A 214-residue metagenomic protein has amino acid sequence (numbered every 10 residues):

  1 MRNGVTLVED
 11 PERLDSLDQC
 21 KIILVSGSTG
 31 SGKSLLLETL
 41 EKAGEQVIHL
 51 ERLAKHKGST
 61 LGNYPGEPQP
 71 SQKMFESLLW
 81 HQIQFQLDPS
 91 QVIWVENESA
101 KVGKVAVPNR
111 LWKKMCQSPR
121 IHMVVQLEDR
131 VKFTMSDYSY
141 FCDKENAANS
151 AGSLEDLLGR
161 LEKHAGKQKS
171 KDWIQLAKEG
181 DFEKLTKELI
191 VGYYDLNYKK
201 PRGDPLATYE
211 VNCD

Functional and structural regions predicted by a protein language model:
M1, T29-S31, A100-V102: Gly/Ser/Thr-rich loops at beta-strand to alpha-helix junctions that form or flank small-molecule/cofactor-binding
M1-E9: Thiolate-centered catalytic microenvironments shared by cysteine-dependent enzyme domains
R13-C20: Phosphate-binding P-loop
K21-K42: Glycine-rich phosphate-binding P-loop
I23-V25, Q46-I48, I93-V95, P119-M123 (+1 more regions): Hydrophobic/aromatic beta-strand patches that form the interior of the parallel beta-sheet core in alpha/beta enzyme
G27, N97-S99, C213: Structural motif
K42-K114: Conserved nucleotide-sensing/catalytic segment adjacent to the nucleotide-binding pocket in NTP-handling enzymes
K113-D214: Conserved NTP phosphate-binding and transfer environment spanning the P-loop NTPase/kinase superfamily
